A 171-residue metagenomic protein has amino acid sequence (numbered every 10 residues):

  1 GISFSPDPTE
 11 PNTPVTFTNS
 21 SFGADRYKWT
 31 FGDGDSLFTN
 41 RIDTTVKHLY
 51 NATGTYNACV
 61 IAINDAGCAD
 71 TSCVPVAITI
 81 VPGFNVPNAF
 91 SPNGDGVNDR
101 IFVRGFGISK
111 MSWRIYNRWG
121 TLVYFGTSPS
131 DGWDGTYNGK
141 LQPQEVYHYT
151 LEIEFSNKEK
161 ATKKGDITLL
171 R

Functional and structural regions predicted by a protein language model:
G1-P92, G96, F106, R114-I115 (+1 more regions): Extracellular/lumenal mature domains of secreted and surface-exposed proteins
A77-R171: Short loop/turn motifs at secondary-structure boundaries
